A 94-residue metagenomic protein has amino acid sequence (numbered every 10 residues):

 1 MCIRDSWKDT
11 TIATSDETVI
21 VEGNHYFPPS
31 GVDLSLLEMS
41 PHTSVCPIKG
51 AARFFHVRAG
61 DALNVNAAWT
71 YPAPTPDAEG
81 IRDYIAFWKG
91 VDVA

Functional and structural regions predicted by a protein language model:
R4-A94: Terminal leader/tail segments of proteins
